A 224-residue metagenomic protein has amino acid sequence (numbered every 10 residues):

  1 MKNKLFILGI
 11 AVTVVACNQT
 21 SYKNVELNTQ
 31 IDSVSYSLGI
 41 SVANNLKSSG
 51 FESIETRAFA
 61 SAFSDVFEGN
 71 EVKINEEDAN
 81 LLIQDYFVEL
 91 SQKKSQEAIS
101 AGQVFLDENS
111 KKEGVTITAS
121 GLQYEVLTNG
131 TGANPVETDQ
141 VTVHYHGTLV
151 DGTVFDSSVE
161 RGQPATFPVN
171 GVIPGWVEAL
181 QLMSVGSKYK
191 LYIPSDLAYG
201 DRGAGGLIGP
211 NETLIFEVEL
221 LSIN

Functional and structural regions predicted by a protein language model:
M1-V15: Sec-dependent bacterial lipoprotein signal peptides
K4-L5, C17-N224: Cross-family detector of peptidyl-prolyl cis-trans isomerase
